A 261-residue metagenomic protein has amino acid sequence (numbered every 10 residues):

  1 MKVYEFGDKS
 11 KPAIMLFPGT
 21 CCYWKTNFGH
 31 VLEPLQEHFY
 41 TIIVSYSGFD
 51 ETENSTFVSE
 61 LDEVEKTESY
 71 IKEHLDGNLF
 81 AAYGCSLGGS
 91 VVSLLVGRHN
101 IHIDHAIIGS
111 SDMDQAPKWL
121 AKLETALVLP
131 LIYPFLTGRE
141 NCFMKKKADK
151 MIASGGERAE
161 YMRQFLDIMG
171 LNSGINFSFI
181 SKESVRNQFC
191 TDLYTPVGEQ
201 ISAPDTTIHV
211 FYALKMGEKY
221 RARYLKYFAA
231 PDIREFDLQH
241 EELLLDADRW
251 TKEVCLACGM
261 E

Functional and structural regions predicted by a protein language model:
Y4-E53: Conserved HGGG/HGGXW glycine-rich cap/lid loop of the alpha/beta-hydrolase fold
I42-Y83: Active-site loop/oxyanion-hole signature of alpha/beta-hydrolase fold enzymes
G84-V92: Gly/Ala-rich beta-loop-alpha elbow adjacent to hydrolase catalytic centers
G97, H105-T137: Flexible "cap/lid" loop of the alpha/beta hydrolase fold
P117, R139-D192, G198-Q200: Conserved alpha/beta-hydrolase catalytic His-Asp/Glu region
I180-Y224: Conserved serine/cysteine hydrolase catalytic core
K226-E241: Catalytic histidine neighborhood in serine/cysteine hydrolases with alpha/beta-hydrolase-type architecture
L238-T251: Catalytic histidine-centered segment of alpha/beta-hydrolase-like enzymes
